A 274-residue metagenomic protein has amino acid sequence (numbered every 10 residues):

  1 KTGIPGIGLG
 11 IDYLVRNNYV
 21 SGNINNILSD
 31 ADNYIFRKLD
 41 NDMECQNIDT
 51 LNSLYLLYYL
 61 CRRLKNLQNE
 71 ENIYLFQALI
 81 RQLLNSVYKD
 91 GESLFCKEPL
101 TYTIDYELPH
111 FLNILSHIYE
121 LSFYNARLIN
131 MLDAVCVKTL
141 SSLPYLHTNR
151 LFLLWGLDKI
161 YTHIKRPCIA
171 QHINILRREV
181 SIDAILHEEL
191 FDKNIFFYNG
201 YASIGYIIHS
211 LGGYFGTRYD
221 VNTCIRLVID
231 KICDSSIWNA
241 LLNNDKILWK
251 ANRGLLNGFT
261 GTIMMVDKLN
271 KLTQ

Functional and structural regions predicted by a protein language model:
K1-T2, V15-N23, M43-N47: Alpha-helix boundary/capping segments in eukaryotic regulatory proteins
T2-Y13, N47-L64, T101-H117, Y145-Y161 (+2 more regions): Well-ordered alpha-helical segments within folded domains of soluble proteins
N18, M43, Y119-S122, F215: Residues at alpha-helix boundaries and short interhelical turns
Y19, R62, N66-L79, E92 (+3 more regions): Terminal, non-catalytic domain-edge segments
N25-L51: Asp-box/WD-like beta-propeller blade repeats and closely related beta-sheet repeat scaffolds
N25-N26, I129, Q171, N222: Residue-level signal for alpha-helical context at structural boundaries
F36, D40, N85-Y88, V137 (+1 more regions): HEAT/HEAT-like alpha-solenoid repeats
E71-F191, I195: Extended ligand-binding clefts on enzyme/binding-domain cores
